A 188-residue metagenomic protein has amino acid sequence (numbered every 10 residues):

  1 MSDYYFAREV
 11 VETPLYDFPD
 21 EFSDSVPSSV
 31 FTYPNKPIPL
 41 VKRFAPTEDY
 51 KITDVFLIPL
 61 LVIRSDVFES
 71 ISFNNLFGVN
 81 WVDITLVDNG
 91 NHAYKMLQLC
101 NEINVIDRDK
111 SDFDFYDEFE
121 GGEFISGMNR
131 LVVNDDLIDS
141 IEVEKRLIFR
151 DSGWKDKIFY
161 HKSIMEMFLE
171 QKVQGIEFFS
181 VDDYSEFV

Functional and structural regions predicted by a protein language model:
M1-V188: Phosphate/anion-contacting hairpin/loop surfaces
